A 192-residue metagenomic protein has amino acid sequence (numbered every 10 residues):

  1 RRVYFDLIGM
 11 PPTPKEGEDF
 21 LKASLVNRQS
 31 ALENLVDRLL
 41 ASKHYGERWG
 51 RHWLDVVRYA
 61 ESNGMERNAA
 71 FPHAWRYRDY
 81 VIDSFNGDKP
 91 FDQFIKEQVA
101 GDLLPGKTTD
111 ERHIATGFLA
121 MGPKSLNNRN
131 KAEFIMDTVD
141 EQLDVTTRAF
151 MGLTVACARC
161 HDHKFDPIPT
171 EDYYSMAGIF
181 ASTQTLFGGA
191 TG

Functional and structural regions predicted by a protein language model:
R1-G192: Short, structured secondary-structure elements that scaffold catalytic or ligand/cofactor-binding regions
